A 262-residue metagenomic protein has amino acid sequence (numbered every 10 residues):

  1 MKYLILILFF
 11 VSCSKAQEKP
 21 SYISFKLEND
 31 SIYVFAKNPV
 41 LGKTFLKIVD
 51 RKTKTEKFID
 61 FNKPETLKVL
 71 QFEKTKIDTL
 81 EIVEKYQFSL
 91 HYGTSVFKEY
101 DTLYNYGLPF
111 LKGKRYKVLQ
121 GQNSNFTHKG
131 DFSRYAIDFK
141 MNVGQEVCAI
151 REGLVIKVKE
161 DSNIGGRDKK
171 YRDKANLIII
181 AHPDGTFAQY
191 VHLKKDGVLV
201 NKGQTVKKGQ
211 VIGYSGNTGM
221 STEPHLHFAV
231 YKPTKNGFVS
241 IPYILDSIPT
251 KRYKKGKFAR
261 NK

Functional and structural regions predicted by a protein language model:
M1-Y22, A36: Bacterial Sec-dependent N-terminal signal peptides
Q17-V96: Beta-strand-enriched, solvent-exposed domains that form extended recognition/catalytic surfaces
P64-K174: Surface-exposed, glycine-biased beta-strand/turn segments
Y106, D168, L199, Q204-K207 (+1 more regions): Acidic, glycine-rich catalytic/binding loops that coordinate metals and/or anionic ligands
I137-D138, L177-P183: Short, acidic/hydrophobic/Gly-rich beta-strand patch recurrent on exposed beta strands that often constitutes part
V147, G153-V155, G203-S215: A structural signal for short beta-strand/turn segments enriched in small hydrophobics and glycine
I164-D168, S215-H227: Active-site loop architecture of trypsin-fold serine endopeptidases
T186-G209: Short histidine-centered loop motifs in beta-beta connectors
